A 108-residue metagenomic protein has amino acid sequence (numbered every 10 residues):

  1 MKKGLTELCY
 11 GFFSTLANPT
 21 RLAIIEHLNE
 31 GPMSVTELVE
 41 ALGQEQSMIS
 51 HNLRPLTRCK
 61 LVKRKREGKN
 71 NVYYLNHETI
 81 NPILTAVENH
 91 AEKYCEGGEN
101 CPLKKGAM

Functional and structural regions predicted by a protein language model:
M1-G4, L8, I80-M108: Amphipathic alpha-helical dimerization/coiled-coil segments that flank or bridge DNA-binding/regulatory modules
G4-S47, E67-I80: N-terminal helix-turn-helix DNA-binding core of bacterial DNA-binding proteins
E40, T57-R58: Alpha-helical residues within the helix-turn-helix
Q44, I49, L103-K105: A short, surface-exposed loop/turn module that caps and links secondary-structure elements
N52: Residues within the DNA-recognition helix of helix-turn-helix
